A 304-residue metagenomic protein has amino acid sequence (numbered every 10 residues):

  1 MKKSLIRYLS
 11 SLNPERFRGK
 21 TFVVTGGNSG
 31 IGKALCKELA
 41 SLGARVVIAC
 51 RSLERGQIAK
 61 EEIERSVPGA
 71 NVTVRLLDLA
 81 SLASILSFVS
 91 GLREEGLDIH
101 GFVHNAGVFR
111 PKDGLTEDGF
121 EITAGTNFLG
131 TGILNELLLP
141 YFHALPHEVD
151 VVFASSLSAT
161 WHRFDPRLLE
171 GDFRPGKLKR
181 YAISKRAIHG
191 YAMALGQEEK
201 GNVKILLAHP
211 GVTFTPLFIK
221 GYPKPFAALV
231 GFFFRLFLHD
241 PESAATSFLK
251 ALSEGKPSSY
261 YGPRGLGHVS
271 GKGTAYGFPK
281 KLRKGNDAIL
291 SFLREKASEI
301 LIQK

Functional and structural regions predicted by a protein language model:
M1-L82, L86-H100, G107, H162-K304: NAD(P)H-dependent oxidoreductase Rossmann-fold/reductase module
A44, G69, F142, P146-V149: A short helix->loop->beta-strand "cap" motif at the edges of active sites that frequently abuts
H100-G101, E148-S155, K204-L206: Conserved catalytic-site loops of classical short-chain dehydrogenases/reductases
N105-P111: Conserved NAD(P)H cofactor-binding loop of Rossmann-fold oxidoreductase domains
K112-T116, L145, F164, F218-I219: Conserved catalytic-core motifs of eukaryotic protein kinase domains, centered on the activation segment
K112-T126, F173-R174: Short alpha-helical oligomerization interface
D113, A124-L138, V152, S184-K185 (+1 more regions): Short alpha-helix in the Rossmann-fold core of NAD(P)-dependent oxidoreductases
T126-P146, A159, R163, G196-Q197: Amphipathic alpha-helical dimer-interface segment in Rossmann-like NAD(P)H-dependent oxidoreductases
